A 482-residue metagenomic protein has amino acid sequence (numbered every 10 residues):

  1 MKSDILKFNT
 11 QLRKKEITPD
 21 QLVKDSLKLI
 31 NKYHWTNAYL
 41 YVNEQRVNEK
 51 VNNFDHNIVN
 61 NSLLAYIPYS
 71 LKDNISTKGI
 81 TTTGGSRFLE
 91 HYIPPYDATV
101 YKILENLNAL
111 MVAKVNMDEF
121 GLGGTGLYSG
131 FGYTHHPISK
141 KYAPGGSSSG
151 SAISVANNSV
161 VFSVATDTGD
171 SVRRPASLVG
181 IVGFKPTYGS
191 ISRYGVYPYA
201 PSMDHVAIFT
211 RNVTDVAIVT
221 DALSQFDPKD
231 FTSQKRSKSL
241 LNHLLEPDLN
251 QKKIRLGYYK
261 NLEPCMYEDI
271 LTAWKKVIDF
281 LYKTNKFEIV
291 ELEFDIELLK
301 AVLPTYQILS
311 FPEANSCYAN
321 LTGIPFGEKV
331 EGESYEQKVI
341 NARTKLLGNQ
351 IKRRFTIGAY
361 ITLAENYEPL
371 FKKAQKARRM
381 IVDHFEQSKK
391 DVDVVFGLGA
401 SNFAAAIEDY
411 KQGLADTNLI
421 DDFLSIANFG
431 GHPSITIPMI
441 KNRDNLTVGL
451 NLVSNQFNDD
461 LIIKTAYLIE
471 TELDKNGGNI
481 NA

Functional and structural regions predicted by a protein language model:
M1-T168, M266, T284-N285: Gly/Ser-rich catalytic/binding loops embedded in alpha/beta enzyme cores
N9-T10, K14, Q251, L262 (+3 more regions): Serine-dependent amide/ester hydrolase catalytic core
L22-S26, V302-Y306, I351-A359: Short alpha-helical scaffolding segments that buttress acidic/His motifs in well-ordered protein cores
K32, N106, N157, F162 (+6 more regions): Structural helix-boundary/capping segments
G84-H91, L370-K372, Y410-L414, L452: Short glycine-enriched, charge-decorated loop/helix-capping segments at active-site entrances that position
V112, E288-D295, I435: General small-molecule cofactor/ligand-binding pocket signal
G132, V302-C317: Charged, often glycine-rich, active-site loop that binds/positions anionic groups
M203-T210, T305, I340-L347: A short glycine-threonine-serine/GTX helix/turn-capping micro-motif
